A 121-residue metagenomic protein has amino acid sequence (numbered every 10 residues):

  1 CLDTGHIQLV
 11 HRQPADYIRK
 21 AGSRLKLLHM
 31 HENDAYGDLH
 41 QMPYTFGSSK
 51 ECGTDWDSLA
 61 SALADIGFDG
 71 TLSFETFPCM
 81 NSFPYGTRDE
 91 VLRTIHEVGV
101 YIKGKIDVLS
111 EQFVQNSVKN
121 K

Functional and structural regions predicted by a protein language model:
C1-K121: Histidine-acidic metal/acid-base catalytic patches
